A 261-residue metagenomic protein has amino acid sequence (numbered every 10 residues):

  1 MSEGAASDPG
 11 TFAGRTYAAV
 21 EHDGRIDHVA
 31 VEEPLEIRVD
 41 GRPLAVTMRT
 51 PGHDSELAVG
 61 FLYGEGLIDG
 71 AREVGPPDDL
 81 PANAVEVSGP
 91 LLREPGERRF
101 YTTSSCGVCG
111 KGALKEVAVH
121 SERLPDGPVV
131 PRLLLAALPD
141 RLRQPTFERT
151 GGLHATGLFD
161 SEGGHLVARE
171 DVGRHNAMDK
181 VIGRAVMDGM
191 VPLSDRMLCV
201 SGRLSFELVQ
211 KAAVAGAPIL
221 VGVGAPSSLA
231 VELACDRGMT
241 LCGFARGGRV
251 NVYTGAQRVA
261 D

Functional and structural regions predicted by a protein language model:
S2-S161, H165-A168, V172: Intrinsically disordered, low-complexity regions enriched in acidic/Ser/Thr/Pro/Gln residues
E56, F61, A137, K180 (+3 more regions): Alpha-helical scaffold segments in soluble metabolic enzymes
C106, E170, M197-S201, G222-V223 (+1 more regions): Glycine- and other small-residue-rich loops at beta-strand/loop junctions that grip anionic moieties
A113, L134, L138, G152-A155 (+6 more regions): General structural feature for long, well-ordered alpha-helical segments within catalytic domains of soluble enzymes
E148-G202, V209, V214: Glycine- and Gly-Pro-enriched alpha-helical subdomains that act as flexible, kink-prone "lid/hinge" or packing modules
H165, A225, L229-D261: C-terminal binding/interaction regions
A215-G216, R237: Short, structured coil segments at secondary-structure junctions
G216-S228: A conserved acidic, glycine/proline-rich C-terminal tail/linker
